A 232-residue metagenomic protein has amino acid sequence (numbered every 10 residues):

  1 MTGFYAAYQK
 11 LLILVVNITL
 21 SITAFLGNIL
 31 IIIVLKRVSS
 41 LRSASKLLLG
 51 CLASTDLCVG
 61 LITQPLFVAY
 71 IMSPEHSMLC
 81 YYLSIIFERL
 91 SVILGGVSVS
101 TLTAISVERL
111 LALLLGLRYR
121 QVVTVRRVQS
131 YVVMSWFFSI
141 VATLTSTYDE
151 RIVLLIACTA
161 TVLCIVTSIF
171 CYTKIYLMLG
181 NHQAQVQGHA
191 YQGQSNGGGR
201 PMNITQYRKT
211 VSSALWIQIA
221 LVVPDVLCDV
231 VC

Functional and structural regions predicted by a protein language model:
M1-V15, R37-L47, E75, L79-R89 (+3 more regions): Juxtamembrane loop-transmembrane helix junctions in multi-pass integral membrane proteins, especially the extracellular
A6-I22, A44-I105, A112: Extracellular TM2-ECL1-early TM3 structural module of rhodopsin-like
L20-A24, C51-T63, R127-T143, T161 (+2 more regions): Alpha-helical transmembrane segments of multi-pass membrane proteins
I31, F67-Y70, S139, T143-S146 (+1 more regions): Structural signal for membrane-spanning alpha-helices in multi-pass inner-membrane proteins, emphasizing helix cores
I93-V133: Class A GPCR helix-loop hinge within the 7TM core
S100-V107, T173-H189: Membrane-water interface of transmembrane alpha-helices
F138-L177: Extracellular-loop-to-transmembrane junctions of the mid-late helices
M178-L227: Intracellular effector-coupling site of seven-transmembrane GPCRs, centered on the ICL3-to-TM6 transition
